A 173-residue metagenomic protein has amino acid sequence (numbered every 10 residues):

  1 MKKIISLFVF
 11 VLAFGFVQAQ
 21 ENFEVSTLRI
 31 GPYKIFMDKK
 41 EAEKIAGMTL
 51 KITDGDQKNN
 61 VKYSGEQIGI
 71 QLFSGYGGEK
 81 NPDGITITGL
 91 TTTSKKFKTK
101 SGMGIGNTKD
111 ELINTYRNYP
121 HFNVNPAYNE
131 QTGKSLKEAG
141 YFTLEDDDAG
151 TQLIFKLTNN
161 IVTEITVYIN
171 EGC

Functional and structural regions predicted by a protein language model:
M1-N22: Bacterial Sec-dependent N-terminal signal peptides
Q18-P32, K40-E41: Sec-dependent signal peptide cleavage junction
Q20-F23, T86, A149-Q152: Short acidic N-proximal helix/loop "leader" segments that mark the beginning of a domain or an inter-domain linker
S26-P32, K96-M103: Second-shell loop/turn segments in exported
M37-P82, M103-L157, G172: A cross-family detector of function-defining hotspots
Y168-I169: A generic structural motif
